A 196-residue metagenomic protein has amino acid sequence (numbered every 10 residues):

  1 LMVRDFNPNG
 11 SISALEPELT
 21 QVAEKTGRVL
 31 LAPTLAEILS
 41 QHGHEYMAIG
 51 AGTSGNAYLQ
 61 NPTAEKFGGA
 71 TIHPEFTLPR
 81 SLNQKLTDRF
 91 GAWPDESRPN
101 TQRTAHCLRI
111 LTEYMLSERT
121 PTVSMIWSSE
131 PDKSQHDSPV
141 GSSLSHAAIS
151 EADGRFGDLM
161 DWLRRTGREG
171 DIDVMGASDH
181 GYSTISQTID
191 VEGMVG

Functional and structural regions predicted by a protein language model:
L1-P139: His/Asp/Glu-rich, glycine-adjacent segments that coordinate divalent cations and/or stabilize oxyanion chemistry on
L35, C107-L111, A148, A152-L159: Alpha-helical packing segments of well-folded alpha/beta enzyme cores
L39, T87, L163, V195-G196: Hydrophobic alpha-helix position signal
A57-Y58, G69, I185-S186, G193-M194: Short helix/loop capping segments that flank catalytic or ligand/cofactor-binding pockets
N83-T87, H146, E192-V195: Generic detector of well-ordered alpha-helical segments enriched in charged/polar residues, highlighting helical
D137-D153: Active-site-proximal segments of metal-dependent phosphoesterases and phosphodiesterases across multiple
E151-G193: Metal-dependent active-site segment of extracytoplasmic phospho-/sulfohydrolases and closely related
